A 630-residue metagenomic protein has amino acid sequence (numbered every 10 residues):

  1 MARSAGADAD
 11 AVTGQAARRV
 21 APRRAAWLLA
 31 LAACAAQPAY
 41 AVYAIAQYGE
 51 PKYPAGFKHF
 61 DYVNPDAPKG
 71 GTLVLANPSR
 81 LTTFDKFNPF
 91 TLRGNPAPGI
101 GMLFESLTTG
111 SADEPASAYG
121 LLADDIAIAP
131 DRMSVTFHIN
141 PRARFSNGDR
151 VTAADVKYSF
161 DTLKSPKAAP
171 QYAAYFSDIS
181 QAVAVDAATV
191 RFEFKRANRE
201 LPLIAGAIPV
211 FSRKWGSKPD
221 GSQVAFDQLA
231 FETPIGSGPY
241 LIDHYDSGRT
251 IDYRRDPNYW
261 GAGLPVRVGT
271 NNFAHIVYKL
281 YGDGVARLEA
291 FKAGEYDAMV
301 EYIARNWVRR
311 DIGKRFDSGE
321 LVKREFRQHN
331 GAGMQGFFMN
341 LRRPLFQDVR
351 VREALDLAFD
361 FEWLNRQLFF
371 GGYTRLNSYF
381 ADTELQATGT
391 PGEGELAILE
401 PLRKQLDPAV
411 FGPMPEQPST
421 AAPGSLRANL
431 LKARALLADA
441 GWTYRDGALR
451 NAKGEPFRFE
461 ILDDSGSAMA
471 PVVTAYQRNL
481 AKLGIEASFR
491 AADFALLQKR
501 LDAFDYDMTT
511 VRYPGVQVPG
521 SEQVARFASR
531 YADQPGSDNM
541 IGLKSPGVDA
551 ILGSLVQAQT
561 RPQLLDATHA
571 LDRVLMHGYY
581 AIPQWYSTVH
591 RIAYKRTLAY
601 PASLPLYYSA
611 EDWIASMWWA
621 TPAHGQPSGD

Functional and structural regions predicted by a protein language model:
Q15, H138, A173-D220, G238-D246 (+1 more regions): Surface-exposed binding/hinge segments that line and control ligand-binding clefts or catalytic entry sites
A41-P130, D161, A168, I235 (+1 more regions): N-terminal lobe/hinge region of extracytoplasmic solute-binding protein
A44, N77-S79, G94-N95, G99 (+7 more regions): Detector for C-terminal structural segments
V63, A67-P68, T91-A97, D125-A169 (+6 more regions): Aromatic- and charge-enriched surface segment that lines or borders ligand/interaction sites
P98-E114, G206-H275, G282-A286, A293-E295 (+2 more regions): Gly/Pro-rich hinge or "lid" segments in bacterial periplasmic/extracellular proteins
G120-D124, S146, V151, E193-R213 (+4 more regions): Aromatic-rich, solvent-exposed beta-strand/loop patch
N140, Q228, Y259-D311, E353 (+3 more regions): Ligand-site clamp/hinge motif
Q181-V183, D243-R254, K279-R343, R350-A354 (+3 more regions): Extracellular/periplasmic solute-recognition and catalytic clefts
